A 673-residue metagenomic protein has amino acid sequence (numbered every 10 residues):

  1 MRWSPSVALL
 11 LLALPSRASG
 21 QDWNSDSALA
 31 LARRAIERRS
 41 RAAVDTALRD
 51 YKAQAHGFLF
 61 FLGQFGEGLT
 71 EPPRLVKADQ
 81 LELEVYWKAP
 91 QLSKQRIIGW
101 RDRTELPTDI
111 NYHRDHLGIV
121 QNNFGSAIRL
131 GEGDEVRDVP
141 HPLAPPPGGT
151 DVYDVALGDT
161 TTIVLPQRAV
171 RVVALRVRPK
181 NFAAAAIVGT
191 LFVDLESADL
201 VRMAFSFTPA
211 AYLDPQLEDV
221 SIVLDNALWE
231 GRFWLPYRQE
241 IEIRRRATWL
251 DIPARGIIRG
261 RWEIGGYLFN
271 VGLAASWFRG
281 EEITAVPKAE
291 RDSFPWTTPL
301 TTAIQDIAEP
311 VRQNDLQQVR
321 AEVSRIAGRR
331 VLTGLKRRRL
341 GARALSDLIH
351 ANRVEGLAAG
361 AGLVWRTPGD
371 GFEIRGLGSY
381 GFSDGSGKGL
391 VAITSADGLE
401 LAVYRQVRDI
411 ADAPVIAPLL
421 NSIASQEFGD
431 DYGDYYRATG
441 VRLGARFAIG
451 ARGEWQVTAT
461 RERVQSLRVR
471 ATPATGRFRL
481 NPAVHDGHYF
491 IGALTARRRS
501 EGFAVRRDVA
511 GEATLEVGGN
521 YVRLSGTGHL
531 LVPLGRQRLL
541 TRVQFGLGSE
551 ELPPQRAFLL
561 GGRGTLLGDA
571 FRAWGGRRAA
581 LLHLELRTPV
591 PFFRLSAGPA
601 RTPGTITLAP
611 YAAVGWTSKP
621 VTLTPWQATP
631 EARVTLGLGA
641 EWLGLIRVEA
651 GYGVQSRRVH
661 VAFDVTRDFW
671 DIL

Functional and structural regions predicted by a protein language model:
A13-P15: N-terminal signal peptide c-region/cleavage motif recognized by signal peptidases
Q21-V188, P209-L213, I243-H350, F447-R452 (+1 more regions): Structured extracytoplasmic
G189, L195, S221-E230, I264: Extended lipid/amphipathic-ligand handling interfaces
A210-A211, D347-I349, L377, Q426-D431 (+4 more regions): Extracellular loop and loop/strand-boundary signature of outer-membrane beta-barrel proteins
F233, G341, V364-A396, A451 (+2 more regions): C-terminal transmembrane beta-barrel domains of outer membrane proteins
A247-P253, A396-T439, F447, L467-V469 (+3 more regions): Outer-membrane beta-barrel translocator/channel fold
E282, D292-T298, I304-R339, D397 (+8 more regions): Flexible, glycine-rich linker and terminal segments associated with outer-membrane beta-barrel/transport systems
L357, G387-G389, R405-V407, R437-V441 (+4 more regions): Transmembrane beta-barrel architecture of outer-membrane proteins
